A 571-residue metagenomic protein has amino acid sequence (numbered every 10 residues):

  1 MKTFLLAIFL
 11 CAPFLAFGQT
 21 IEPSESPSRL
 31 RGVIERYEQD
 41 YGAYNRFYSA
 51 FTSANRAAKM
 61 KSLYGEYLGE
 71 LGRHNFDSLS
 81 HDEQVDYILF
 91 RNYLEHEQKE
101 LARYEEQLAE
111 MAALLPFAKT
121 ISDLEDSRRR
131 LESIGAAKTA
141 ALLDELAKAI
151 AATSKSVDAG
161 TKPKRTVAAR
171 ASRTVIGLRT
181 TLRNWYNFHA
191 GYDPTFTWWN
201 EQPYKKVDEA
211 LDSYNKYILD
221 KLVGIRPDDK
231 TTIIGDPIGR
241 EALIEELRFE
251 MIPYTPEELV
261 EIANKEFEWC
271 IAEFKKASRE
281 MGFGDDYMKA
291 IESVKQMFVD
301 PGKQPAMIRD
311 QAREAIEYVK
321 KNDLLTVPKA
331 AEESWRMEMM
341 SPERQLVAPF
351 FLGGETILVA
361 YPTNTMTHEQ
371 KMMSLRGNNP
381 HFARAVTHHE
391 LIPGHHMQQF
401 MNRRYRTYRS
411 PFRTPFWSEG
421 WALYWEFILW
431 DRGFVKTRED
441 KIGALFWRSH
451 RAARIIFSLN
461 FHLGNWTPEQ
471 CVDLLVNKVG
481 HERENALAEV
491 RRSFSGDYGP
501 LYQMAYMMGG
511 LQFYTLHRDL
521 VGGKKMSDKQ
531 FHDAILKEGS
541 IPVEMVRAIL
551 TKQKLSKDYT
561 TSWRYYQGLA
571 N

Functional and structural regions predicted by a protein language model:
M1-P23: Bacterial Sec-dependent N-terminal signal peptides
Q19-N571: N-terminal maturation segment of proteins
